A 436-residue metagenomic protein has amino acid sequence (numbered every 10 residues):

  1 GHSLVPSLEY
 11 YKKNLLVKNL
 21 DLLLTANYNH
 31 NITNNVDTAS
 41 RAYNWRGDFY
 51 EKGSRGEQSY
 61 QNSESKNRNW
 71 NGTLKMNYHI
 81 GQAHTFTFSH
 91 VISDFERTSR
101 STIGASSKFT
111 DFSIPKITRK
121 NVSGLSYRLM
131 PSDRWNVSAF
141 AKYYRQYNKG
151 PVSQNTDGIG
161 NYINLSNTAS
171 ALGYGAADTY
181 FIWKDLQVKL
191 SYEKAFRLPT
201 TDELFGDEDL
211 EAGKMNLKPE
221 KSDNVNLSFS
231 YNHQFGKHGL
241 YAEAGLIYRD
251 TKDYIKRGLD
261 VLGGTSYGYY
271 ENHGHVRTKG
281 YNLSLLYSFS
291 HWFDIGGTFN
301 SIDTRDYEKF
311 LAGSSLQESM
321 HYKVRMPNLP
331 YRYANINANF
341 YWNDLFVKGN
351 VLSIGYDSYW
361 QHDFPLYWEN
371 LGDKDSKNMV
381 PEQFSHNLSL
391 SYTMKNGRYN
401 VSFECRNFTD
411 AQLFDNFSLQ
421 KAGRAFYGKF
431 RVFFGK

Functional and structural regions predicted by a protein language model:
G1, E9, R55-S63, N71 (+9 more regions): Extracellular loop and loop/strand-boundary signature of outer-membrane beta-barrel proteins
G1, N34-Y43, G47-E51, T98-S107 (+7 more regions): Outer-membrane beta-barrel translocator domains and adjoining extracellular loop/strand segments of Gram-negative
G1-I159, I163-N164, S170-Q187, S191-E193 (+4 more regions): Face-selective signature of the C-terminal outer-membrane beta-barrel domain
H2-L8, R68-L74, R119-L125, L172-A176 (+7 more regions): Hydrophobic, lipid-facing positions within transmembrane beta-strands of outer-membrane proteins
N29-N35, S93-S99, Y144-G150, A195-P199 (+6 more regions): Structural signature of outer-membrane beta-barrel domains
F181, Q187-E193, P219-K279, N300 (+1 more regions): Membrane-embedded beta-barrel scaffold of Gram-negative outer-membrane proteins
F196, K252, I295, S358-K374 (+2 more regions): C-terminal beta-signal and adjacent terminal beta-strands/loops of Gram-negative outer-membrane beta-barrel proteins
A242, I247-D250, E271-P365: Gram-negative outer-membrane beta-barrel transporters
